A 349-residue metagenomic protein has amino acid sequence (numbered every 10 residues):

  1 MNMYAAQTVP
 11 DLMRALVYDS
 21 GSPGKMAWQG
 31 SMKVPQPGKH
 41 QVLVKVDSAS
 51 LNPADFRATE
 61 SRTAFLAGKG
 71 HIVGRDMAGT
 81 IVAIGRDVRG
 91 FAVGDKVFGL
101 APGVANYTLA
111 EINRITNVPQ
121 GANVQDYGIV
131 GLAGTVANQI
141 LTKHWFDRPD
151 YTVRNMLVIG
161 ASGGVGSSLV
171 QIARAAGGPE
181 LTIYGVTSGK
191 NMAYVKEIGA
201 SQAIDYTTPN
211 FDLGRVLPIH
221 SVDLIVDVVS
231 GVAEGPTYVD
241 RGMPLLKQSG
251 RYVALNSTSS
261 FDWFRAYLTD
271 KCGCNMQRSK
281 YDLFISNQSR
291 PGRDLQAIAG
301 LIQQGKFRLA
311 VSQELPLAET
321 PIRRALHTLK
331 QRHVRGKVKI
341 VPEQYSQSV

Functional and structural regions predicted by a protein language model:
M1-K25, S31, Q36, A266-R278 (+2 more regions): Eukaryotic N-terminal low-complexity, Ser/Thr- and Lys/Arg-rich leader segments that predominantly function as
M26, K96-G160: NAD(P)H dinucleotide-binding glycine-rich loop of Rossmann-like/cofactor-binding domains, especially the beta1-alpha1
K33-L51, E60-G103: Glycine-rich beta-strand-centered segment in the early N-terminal region that forms part of a ligand/cofactor-binding
A78, G134-A137, L295-Q296, I322: A general structural signal for well-ordered alpha-helical segments in protein cores
V130-T208: Mid-domain Rossmann-like dinucleotide-binding core that forms the NAD(H)/NADP(H) cofactor-binding site
P149-D150, Q202-D282: Glycine-rich cofactor phosphate-binding loops and adjacent beta1-alpha1 units of small-molecule cofactor enzyme domains
Q288-V349: C-terminal hydrophobic helical "lid"/dimerization subdomain of Rossmann-like NAD(P)H-dependent oxidoreductases
